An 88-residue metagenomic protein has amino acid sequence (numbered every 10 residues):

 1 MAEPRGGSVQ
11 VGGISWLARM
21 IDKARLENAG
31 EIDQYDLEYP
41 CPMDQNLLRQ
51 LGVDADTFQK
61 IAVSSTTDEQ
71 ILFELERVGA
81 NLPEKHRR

Functional and structural regions predicted by a protein language model:
M1-Q34: Polar/charged low-complexity regulatory segments
G6, Q10-G13, P40, L51 (+3 more regions): Intrinsic-disorder-associated interaction segments
A24-E31, A55, V78-L82: Short, flexible helical or helix-coil boundary motifs
I32-L75: Amphipathic alpha-helical packing elements
F73-R88: Long, compositionally biased
